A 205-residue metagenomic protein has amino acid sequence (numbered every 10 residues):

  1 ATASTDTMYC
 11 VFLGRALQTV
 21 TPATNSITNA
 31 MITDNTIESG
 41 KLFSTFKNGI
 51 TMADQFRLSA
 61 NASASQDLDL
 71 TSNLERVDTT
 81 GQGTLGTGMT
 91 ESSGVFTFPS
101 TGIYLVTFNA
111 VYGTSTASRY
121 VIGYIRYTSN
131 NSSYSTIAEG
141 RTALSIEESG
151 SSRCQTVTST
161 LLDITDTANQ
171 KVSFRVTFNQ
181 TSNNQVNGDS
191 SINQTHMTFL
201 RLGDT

Functional and structural regions predicted by a protein language model:
A3-L17, K47-T205: Extracellular jelly-roll beta-sandwich "head" domains, especially the C-terminal globular C1q domain
A16, V20-N48: Register-specific beta-strand positions within repetitive beta-rich fiber domains
